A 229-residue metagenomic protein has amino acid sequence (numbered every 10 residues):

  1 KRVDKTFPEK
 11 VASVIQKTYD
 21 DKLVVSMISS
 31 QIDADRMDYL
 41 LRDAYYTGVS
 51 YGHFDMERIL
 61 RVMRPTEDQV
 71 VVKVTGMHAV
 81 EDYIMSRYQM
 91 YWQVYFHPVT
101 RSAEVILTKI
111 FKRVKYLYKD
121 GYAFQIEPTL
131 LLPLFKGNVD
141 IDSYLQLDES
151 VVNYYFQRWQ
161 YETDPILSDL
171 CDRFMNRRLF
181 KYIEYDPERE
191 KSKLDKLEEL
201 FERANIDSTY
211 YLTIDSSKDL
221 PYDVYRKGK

Functional and structural regions predicted by a protein language model:
R2-K229: Histidine-centered, transition-metal-coordinating active-site segments
